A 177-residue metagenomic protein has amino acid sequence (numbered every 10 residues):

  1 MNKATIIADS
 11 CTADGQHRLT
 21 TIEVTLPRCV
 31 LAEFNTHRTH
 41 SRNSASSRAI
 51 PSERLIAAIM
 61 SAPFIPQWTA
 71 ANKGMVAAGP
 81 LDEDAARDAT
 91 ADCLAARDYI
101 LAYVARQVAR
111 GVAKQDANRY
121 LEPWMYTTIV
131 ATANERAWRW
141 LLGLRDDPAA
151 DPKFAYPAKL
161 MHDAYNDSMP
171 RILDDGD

Functional and structural regions predicted by a protein language model:
M1-D177: A conserved ligand/cofactor-binding region detector
